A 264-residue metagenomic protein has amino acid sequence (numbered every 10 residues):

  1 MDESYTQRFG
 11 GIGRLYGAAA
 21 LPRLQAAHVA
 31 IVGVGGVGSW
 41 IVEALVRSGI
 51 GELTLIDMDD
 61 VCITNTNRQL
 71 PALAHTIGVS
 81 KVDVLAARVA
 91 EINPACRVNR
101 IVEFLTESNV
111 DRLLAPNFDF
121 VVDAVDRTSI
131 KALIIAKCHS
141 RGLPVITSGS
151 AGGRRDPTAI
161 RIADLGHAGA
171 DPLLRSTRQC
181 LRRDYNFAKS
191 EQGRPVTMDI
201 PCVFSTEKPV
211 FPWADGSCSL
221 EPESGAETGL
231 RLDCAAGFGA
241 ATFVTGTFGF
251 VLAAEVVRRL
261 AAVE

Functional and structural regions predicted by a protein language model:
M1-A30: N-terminal charged helix/coil linker that caps or initiates catalytic domains
D2-E3, P116-F120, V125-L133, S140 (+4 more regions): Glycine-rich phosphate/adenylate-binding loop
I31-G33, I56: Conserved N-terminal Rossmann-fold NAD(P)-binding element of oxidoreductases
V37: Hydrophobic/small residue at the entry helix of a nucleotide-binding pocket
L45: Aromatic pocket-lining residues of Rossmann-like dinucleotide-binding sites
I50-N93: Glycine-rich phosphate-binding loop and adjoining beta1-alpha1-beta2 segment of Rossmann-like nucleotide-binding folds
G78, V82-D119, V125-T128: A structured beta-alpha segment of the ubiquitous adenosine-cofactor-binding alpha/beta core
